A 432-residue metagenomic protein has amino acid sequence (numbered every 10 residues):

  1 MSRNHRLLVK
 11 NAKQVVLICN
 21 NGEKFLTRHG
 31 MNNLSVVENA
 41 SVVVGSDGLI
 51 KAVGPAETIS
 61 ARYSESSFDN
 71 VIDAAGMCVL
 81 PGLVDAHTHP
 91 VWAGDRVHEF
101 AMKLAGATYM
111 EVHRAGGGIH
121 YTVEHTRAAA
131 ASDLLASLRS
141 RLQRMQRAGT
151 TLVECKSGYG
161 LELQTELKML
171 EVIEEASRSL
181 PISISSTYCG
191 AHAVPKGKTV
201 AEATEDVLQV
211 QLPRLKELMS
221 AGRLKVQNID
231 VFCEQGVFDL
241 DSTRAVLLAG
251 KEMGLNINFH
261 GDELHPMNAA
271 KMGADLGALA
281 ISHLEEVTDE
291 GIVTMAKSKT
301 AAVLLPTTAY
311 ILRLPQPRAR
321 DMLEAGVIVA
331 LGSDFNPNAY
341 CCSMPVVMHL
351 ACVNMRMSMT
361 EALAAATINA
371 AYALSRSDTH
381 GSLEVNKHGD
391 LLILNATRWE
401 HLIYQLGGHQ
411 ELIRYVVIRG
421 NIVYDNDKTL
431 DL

Functional and structural regions predicted by a protein language model:
S2-H5, V16-V79, S220: Histidine-rich, glycine-flanked metal-binding segment
A12, V42, G48, G76 (+14 more regions): Divalent metal-coordination and catalytic microenvironments
I59-D69, R96, A101, E400-Y404 (+1 more regions): A short, polar/charged loop-to-alpha-helix boundary motif
D69-S137: Metal-associated gating/positioning segment near the N- to mid-region
G118-S137, Q143, T151-M267, P337: Metal-coordinating catalytic core of metallo-dependent amide/deamination hydrolases
Q146, R178, K251, A296 (+1 more regions): Anion (oxyanion) recognition and catalysis
N256-I257, P266-S382, L394-R398, G407-G408 (+2 more regions): Active-site-adjacent C-terminal substructures of enzyme catalytic domains
V416: Short aromatic-centered micro-motifs
